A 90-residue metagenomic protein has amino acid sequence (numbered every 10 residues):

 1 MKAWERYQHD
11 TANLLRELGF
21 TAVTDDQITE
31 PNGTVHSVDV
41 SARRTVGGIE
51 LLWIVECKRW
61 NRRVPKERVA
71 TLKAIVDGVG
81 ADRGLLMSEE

Functional and structural regions predicted by a protein language model:
M1-E30: Acidic-basic catalytic patches of nuclease active cores, encompassing PD-(D/E)XK and other metal-cofactor nuclease
L15, V40-A42, L51-R59: Conserved catalytic cores of phosphodiester-cleaving nucleases, focusing on short active-site segments
T21-G48: Active-site metal-binding core of divalent-cation-utilizing nuclease and nuclease-like domains
Q27-P31, K58-R63: Short beta->alpha junction loops
G47, A74-A81: Arginine/glycine-rich "motif VI" loop of SF2 helicases in the C-terminal RecA-like domain
N61-T71: Active-site-adjacent loop/helix micro-motif of nuclease/hydrolase catalytic cores
V79-E90: Nucleic-acid nuclease catalytic cores
